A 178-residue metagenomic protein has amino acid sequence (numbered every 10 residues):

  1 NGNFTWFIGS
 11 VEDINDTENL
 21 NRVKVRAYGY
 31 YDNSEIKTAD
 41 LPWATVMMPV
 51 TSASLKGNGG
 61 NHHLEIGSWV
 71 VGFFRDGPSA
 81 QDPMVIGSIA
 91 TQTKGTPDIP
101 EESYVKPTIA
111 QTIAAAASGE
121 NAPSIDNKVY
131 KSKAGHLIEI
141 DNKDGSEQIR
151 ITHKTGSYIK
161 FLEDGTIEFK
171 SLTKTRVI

Functional and structural regions predicted by a protein language model:
N1-I178: Hydrophobic packing positions characteristic of elongated beta-solenoid/beta-helix-type spike/fiber shafts
